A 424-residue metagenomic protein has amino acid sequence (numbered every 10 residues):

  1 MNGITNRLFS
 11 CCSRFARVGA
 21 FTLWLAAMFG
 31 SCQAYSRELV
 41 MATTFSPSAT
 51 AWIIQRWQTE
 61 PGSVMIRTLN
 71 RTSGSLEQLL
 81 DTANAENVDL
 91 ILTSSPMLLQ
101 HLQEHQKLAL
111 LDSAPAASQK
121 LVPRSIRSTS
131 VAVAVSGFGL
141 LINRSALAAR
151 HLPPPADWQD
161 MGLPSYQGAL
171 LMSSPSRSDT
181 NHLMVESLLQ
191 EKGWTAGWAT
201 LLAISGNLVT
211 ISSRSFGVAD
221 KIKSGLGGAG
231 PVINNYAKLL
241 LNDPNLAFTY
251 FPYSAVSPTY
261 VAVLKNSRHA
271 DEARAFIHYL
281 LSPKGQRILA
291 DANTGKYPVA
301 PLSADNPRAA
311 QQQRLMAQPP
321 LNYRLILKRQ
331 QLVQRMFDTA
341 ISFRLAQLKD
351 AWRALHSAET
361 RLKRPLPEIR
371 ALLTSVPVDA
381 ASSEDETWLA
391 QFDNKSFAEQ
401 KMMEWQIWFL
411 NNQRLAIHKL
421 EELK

Functional and structural regions predicted by a protein language model:
Y35-H101: Early extracytoplasmic/lumenal segment of secretory-pathway proteins
A51, N87, S95-L99, Q103-S212 (+1 more regions): Extracytoplasmic ligand-binding site segments that recognize negatively charged/polar headgroups
L69-L79, G206-D220, V256: Short helix-initiation/N-cap motifs at beta->coil->alpha
P96-H101, K223, G227-N245: A ligand-binding cleft/hinge motif common to bilobed small-molecule-binding domains
S118-V122, S136, T200-S205, N242-H269: Periplasmic-binding protein-like
L141-A146, V256-E272, I288-L289: A bilobed periplasmic-binding-protein/Venus flytrap-type ligand-binding module shared by bacterial periplasmic
L170-S173, Y279-A300: Periplasmic-binding protein-like
A351-K424: C-terminal non-catalytic accessory extensions
